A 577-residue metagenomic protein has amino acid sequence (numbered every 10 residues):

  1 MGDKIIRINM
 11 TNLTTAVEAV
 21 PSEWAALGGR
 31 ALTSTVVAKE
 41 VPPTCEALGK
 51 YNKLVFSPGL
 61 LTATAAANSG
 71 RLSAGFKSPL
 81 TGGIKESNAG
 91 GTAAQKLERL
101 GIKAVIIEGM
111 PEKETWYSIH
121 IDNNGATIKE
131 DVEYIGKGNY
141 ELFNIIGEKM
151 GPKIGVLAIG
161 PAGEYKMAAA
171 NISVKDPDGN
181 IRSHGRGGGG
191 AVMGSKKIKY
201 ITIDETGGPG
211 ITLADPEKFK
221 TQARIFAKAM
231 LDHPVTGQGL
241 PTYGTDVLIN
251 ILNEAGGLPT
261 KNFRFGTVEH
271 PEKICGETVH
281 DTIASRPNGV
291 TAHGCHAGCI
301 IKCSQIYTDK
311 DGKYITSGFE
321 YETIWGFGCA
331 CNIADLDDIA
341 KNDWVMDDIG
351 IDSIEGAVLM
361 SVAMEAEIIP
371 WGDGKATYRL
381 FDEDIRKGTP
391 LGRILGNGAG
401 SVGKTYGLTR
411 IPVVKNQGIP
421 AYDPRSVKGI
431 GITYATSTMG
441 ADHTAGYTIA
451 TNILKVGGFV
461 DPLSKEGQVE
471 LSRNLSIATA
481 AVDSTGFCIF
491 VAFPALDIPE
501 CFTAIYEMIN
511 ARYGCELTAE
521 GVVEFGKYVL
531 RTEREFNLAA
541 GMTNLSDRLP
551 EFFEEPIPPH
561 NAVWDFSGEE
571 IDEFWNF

Functional and structural regions predicted by a protein language model:
M1-R186, G190, S195-G207, P216-V235 (+3 more regions): Protein-protein interaction/assembly regions in multi-subunit complexes
N9, G147-L157, P161-F577: Extended C-terminal regions of large enzymes
